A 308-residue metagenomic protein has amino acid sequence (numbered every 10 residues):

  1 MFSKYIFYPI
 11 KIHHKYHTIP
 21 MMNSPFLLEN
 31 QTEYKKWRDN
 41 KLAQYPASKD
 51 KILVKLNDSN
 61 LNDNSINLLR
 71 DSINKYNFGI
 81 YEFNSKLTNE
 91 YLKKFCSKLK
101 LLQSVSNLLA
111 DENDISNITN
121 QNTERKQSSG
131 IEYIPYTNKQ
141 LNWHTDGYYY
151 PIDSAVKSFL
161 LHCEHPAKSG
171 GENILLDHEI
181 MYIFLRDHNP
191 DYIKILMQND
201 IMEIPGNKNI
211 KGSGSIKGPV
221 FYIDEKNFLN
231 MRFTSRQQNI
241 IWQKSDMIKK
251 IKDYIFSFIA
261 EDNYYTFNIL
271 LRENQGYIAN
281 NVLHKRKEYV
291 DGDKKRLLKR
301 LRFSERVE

Functional and structural regions predicted by a protein language model:
M1-H17: N-terminal mitochondrial targeting presequence
I19-L61, N74, S116-L271, G276-Y277 (+1 more regions): Active-site environment of non-heme Fe oxygenases that use a 2-His-1-carboxylate facial triad
N62-L68: Polybasic, low-complexity association/targeting segments
S65, L87-Y91, F95, H188 (+2 more regions): Short amphipathic alpha-helical segments
R70-I80: TRNA-binding/sensing appendages of the translation machinery
E82-S85: Structural motif
T88-S129: Long, hydrophobic, well-ordered secondary-structure blocks that form the structural core and pocket-lining surfaces
